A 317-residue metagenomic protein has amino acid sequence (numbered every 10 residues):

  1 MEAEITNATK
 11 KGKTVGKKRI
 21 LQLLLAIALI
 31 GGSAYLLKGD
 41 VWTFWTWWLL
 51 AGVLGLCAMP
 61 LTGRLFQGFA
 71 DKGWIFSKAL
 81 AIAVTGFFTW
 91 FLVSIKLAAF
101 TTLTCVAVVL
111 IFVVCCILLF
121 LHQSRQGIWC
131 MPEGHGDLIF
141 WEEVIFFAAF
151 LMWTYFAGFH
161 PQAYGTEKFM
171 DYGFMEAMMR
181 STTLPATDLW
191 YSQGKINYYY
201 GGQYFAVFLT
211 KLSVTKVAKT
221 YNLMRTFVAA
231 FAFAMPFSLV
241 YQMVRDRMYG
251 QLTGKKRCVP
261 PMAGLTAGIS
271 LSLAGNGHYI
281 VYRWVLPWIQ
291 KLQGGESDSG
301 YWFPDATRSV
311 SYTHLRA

Functional and structural regions predicted by a protein language model:
M1-K17, Q126, M248-C258, V310-A317: Polar low-complexity intrinsically disordered regions
E2-D137: Membrane-embedded, hydrophobic transmembrane alpha-helices
V41, W45, L49, D137-V144 (+1 more regions): Active-site lumenal/periplasmic loops and adjacent helix-entry segments of GT-C-fold, multi-pass membrane
